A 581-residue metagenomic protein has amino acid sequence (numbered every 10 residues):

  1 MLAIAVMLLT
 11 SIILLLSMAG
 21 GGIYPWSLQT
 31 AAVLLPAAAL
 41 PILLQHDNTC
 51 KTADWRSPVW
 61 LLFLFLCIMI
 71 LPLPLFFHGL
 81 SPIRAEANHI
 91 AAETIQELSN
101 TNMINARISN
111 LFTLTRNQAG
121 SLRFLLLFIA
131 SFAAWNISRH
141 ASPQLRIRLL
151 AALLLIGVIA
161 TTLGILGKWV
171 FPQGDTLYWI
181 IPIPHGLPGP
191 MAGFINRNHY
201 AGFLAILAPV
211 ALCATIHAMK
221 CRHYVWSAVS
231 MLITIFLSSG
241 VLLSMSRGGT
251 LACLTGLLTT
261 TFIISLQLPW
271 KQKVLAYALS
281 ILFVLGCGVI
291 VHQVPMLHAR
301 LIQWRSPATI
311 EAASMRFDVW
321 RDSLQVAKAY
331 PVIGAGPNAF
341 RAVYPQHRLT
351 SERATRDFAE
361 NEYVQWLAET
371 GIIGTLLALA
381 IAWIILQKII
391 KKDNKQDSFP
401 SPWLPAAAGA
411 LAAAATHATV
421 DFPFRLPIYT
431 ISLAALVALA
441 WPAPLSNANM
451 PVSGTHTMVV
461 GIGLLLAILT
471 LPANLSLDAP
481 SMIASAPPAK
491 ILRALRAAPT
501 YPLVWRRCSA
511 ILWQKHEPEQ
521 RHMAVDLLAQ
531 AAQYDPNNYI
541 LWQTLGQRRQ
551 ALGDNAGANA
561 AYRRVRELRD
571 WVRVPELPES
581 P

Functional and structural regions predicted by a protein language model:
M1-G22, Q29-L43, V59-I70, R107 (+6 more regions): Alpha-helical transmembrane segments of multi-pass inner-membrane proteins
S17-A19, L98-L114, I180-F194, S314-D318 (+2 more regions): Juxtamembrane membrane-water interface segments that cap and precede transmembrane helices
L43-A53, I70-N88, N100-N110, S138 (+1 more regions): Transmembrane alpha-helix boundary signature
S81-T101, P182-I183, M315-Y330: Extracytoplasmic loop-helix module adjacent to an early transmembrane segment
H185, G189-M191, C253-L257, G288-K328 (+2 more regions): Flexible juxtamembrane loops connecting transmembrane helices in multi-pass membrane enzymes that build or modify
N196, F317-R356, Y363-W366, T370-L377: TM-adjacent membrane-interface loops and short helices in multi-pass inner/ER membrane proteins
L445-A498: N-terminal alpha-helical interaction modules that lie
S485-P581: C-terminal luminal/periplasmic domains and tails of membrane-associated envelope-modifying transferases
